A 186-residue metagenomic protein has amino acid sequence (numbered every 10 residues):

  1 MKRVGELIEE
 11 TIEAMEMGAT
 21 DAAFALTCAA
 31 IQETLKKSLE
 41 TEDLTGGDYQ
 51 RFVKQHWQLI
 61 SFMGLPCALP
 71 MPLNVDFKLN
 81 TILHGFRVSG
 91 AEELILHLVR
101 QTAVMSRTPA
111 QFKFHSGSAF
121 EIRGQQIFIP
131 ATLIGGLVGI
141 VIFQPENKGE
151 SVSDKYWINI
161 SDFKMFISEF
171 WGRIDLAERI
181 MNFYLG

Functional and structural regions predicted by a protein language model:
M1-A25: Charged alpha-helical initiation segments
G5-I8, I12, Q50, H97 (+1 more regions): Hydrophobic core segments within long, regular secondary-structure runs in both alpha- and beta-rich folds
E16-A19, I31, L35-L39, V104 (+1 more regions): Hydrophobic/aromatic-lined pockets within catalytic cores
D21, A25-C28, L94, L98: A structural signal for well-ordered alpha-helical segments within the folded catalytic domains of diverse enzymes
L26-L73: Short, contiguous, well-structured surface segments enriched in hydrophobic/aromatic residues
V53-I174: Long, charged low-complexity segments
L176-L185: Extended, charge-biased low-complexity segments that typically form long amphipathic alpha-helices/coiled-coils
